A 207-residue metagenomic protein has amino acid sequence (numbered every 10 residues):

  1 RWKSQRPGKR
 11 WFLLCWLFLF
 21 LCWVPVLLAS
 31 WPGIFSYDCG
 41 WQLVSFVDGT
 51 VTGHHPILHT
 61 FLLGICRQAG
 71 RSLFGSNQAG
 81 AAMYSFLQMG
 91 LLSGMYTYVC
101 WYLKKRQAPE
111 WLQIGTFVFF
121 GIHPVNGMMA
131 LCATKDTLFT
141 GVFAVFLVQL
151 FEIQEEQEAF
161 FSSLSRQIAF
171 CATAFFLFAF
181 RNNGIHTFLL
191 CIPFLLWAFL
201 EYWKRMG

Functional and structural regions predicted by a protein language model:
R1-P25: Start-transfer (signal-anchor) and selected internal transmembrane alpha helices of multi-pass inner/ER membrane
K9-L14, V99-I122, T140-G141, F160-F161: Transmembrane-helix signature of polytopic, membrane-embedded enzymes that assemble or transfer cell-envelope glycans
L19, Q113-P124, A174-F178: Short helix- or helix-capping micro-motifs that position conserved polar/aromatic residues at function-defining sites
S30-Q42, T50-C66, F74-A79: Extracytoplasmic catalytic/substrate-binding loops of multi-pass membrane glycan-assembly enzymes
V47, Y98, L138-E158, A174 (+1 more regions): Specific aromatic-rich, kink-prone transmembrane helix
F86-Q107, V145: Transmembrane-helix motifs of polytopic, lipid-linked glycan transferases
M128-L138: Short acidic/glycine- and proline-prone juxtamembrane loop motifs at membrane-interface regions of multi-pass membrane
R166-R181, P193: Membrane-interface alpha helices of multi-pass inner-membrane proteins
